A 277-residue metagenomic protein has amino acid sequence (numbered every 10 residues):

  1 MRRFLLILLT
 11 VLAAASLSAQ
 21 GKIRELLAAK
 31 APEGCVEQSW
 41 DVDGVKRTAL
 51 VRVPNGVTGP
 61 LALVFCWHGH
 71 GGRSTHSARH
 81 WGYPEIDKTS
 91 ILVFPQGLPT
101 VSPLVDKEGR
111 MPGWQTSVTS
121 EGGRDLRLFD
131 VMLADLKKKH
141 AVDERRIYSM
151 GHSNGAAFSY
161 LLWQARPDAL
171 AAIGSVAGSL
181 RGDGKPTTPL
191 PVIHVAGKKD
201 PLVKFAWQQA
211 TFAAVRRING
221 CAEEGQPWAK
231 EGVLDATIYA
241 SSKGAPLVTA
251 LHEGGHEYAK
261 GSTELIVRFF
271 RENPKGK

Functional and structural regions predicted by a protein language model:
L9-S18: Hydrophobic h-region of N-terminal signal peptides that target proteins for export in Gram-negative bacteria
L17-L63, T75-H76, S90, S117 (+7 more regions): A domain-start/cap signature at the N-terminus of enzymes
V57-V105, A157, L170, V176-G178 (+2 more regions): Short substrate-entry loop that stabilizes the transition state in hydrolases
Q96-L126: Cap/lid segment of the alpha/beta-hydrolase catalytic domain
R127-R145: Conserved acidic catalytic loop of the alpha/beta-hydrolase fold
H194-A196, D200: Short beta-strand/loop motif that positions the catalytic acidic residue of the alpha/beta-hydrolase fold
G197, T249-G255: Short glycine-rich catalytic loops that host catalytic nucleophiles or stabilize transition states across multiple
L202-W207, Y258-K260: Conserved alpha/beta-hydrolase "acid-adjacent" motif
